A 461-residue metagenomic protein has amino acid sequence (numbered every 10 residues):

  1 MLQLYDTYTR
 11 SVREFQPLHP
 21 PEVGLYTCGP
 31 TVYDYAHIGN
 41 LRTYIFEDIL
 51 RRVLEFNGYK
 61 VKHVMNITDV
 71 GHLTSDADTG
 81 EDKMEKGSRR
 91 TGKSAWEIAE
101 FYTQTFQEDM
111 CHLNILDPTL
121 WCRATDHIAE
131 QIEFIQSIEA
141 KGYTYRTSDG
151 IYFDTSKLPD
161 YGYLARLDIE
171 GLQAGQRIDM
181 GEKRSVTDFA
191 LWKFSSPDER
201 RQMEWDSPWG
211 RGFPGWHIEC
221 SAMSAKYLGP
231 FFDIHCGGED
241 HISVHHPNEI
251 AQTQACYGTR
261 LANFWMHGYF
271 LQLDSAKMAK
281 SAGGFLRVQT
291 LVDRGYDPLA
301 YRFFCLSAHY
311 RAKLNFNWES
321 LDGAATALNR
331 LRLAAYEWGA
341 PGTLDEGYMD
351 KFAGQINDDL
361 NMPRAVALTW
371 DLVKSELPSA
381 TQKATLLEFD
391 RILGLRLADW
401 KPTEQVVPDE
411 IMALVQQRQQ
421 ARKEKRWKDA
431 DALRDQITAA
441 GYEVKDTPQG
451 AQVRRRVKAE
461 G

Functional and structural regions predicted by a protein language model:
M1-Y33, D48, F101, Q107-E108 (+1 more regions): Alpha-helical recognition segments enriched in aromatics with Gly/Pro capping that present substrate-recognition
T9-V12, L18-N114, Q449, V453: N-terminal, positively charged nucleic-acid-binding surface of large information/translation enzymes
K60, E97, Q107, C111-R123 (+1 more regions): Short secondary-structure capping/junction motifs at helix and strand boundaries
S88-S94, T119-T125, G210, G238-E239: The substrate-binding groove and active-site-proximal loops of carbohydrate-active enzymes, especially glycoside
K277-K280, G284-G461: Structural preference for alpha-helix termini/caps and helix-kink/transition segments
